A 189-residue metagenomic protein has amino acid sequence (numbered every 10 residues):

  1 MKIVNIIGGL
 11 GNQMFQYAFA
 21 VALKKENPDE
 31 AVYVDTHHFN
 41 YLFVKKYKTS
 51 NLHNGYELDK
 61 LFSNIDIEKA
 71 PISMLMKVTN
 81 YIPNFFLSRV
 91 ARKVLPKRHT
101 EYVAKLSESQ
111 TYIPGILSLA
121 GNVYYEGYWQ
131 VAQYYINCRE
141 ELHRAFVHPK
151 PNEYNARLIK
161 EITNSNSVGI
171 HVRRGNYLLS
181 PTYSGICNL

Functional and structural regions predicted by a protein language model:
M1-I3: Extreme N-terminal starter segment of soluble prokaryotic enzymes
N5-F15, Y41-K45: A short, glycine/small-residue-rich beta-strand->loop->alpha-helix junction that serves as a flexible
I6-L10, H38, W129, R174-N176: Short, flexible loop/turn elements at secondary-structure junctions
Q13-K25, L189: Histidine-anchored nucleotide/phosphate-binding helix
L23, H37, L58-D59: Short, surface-exposed polybasic/aromatic micro-patch for ligand or macromolecular engagement
D29-E30, N64: Short, well-ordered coil loops that connect the C-terminus of an alpha-helix to the N-terminus of a beta-strand
E30-L42: A short beta-strand-loop structural module common to alpha/beta enzyme folds
K48-L189: Secretory-pathway luminal glycosyltransferase catalytic domains
